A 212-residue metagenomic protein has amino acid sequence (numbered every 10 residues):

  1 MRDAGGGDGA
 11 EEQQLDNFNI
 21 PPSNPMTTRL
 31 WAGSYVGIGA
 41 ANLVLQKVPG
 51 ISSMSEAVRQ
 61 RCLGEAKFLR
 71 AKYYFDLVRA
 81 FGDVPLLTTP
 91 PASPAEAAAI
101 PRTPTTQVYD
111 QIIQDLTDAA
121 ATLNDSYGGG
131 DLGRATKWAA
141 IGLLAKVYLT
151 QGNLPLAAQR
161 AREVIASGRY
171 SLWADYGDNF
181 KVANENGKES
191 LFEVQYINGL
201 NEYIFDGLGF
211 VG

Functional and structural regions predicted by a protein language model:
M1-G5, Y109, T117-A120, R134-G212: An aromatic- and glycine-enriched ligand-binding surface/loop that stacks and positions planar moieties
G5-F81, A97, T103-D110, L116-G129: Conserved, well-structured interaction surfaces
Q14, P85, S190-E193: Generic structural signal for residues positioned in beta-strands
G64, G82-D83, G133, G212: Glycine-centered flexibility sites
V78-P90, L154-A161: Short, well-structured active-site flanking segments
V84, P91, P104, G207-G212: Generic alpha-helical propensity signal that fires on short helical segments and nearby coil/disordered stretches
P85-L86, P90, A120-D131, S171-G177: Glycine- and aromatic-rich loop/turn segments at beta-sheet edges
P90-A97: Short glycine/proline- and charge-enriched loop/turn segments that cap or connect secondary-structure elements
